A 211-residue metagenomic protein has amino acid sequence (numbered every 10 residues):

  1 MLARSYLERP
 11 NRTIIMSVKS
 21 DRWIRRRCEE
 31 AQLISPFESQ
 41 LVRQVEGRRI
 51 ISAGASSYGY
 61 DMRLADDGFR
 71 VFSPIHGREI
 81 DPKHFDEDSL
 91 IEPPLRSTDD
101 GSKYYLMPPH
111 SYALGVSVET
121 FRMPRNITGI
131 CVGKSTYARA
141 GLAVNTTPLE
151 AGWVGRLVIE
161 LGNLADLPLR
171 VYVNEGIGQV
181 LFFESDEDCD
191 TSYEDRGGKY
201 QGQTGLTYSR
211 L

Functional and structural regions predicted by a protein language model:
L7-L211: Non-catalytic terminal segments and appended small domains
